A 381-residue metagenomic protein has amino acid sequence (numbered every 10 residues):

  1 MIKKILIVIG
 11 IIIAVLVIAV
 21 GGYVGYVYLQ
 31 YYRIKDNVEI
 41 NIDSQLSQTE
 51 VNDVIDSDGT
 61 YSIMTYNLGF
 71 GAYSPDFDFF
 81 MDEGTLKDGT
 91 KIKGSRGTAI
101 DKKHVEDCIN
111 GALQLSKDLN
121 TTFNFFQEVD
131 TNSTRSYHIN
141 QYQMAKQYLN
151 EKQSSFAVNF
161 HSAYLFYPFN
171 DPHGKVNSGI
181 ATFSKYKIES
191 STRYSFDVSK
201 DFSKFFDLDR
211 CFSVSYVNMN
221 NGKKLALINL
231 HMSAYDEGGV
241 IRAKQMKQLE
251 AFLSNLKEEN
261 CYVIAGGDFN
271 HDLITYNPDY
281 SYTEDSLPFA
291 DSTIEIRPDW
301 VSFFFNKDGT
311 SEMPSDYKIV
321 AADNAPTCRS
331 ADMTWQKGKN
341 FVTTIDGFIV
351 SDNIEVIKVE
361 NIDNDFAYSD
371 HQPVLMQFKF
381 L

Functional and structural regions predicted by a protein language model:
K4-I11, L16-Y148, V158-Y167, D171-N177: N-terminal, active-site-proximal structural segment of metallo-dependent hydrolase catalytic domains
L6-V8, G25-V51, S254-I264, H271-L381: Metal-dependent phosphoester-hydrolase catalytic domains
N52-I63, P75, K175-Y194, F206-L230 (+2 more regions): Beta-strand-turn-beta hairpins that frame and shape the catalytic cleft of phosphate-ester-processing enzymes
S62-L68, G94-T98, C108-H138, F183 (+5 more regions): Active-site beta-strand/loop signature of hydrolases that rely on acidic residues for catalysis
L68-G71, V129-S133, N159-A163, I188-E189 (+4 more regions): Solvent-exposed loop/turn segments at secondary-structure junctions within structured extracellular/periplasmic domains
S74-F79, H138, F166-N170, S195 (+3 more regions): Short aromatic-enriched loop/helix-cap "lid" or pocket-rim segments at secondary-structure transitions that line
S95-D101, V129-T131, F196-K204, H231-V240: Surface-exposed cleft-lining segments at the edges of enzyme active sites
Q153-S162, S191-D197, K358-I362: Conserved S-adenosyl-L-methionine
